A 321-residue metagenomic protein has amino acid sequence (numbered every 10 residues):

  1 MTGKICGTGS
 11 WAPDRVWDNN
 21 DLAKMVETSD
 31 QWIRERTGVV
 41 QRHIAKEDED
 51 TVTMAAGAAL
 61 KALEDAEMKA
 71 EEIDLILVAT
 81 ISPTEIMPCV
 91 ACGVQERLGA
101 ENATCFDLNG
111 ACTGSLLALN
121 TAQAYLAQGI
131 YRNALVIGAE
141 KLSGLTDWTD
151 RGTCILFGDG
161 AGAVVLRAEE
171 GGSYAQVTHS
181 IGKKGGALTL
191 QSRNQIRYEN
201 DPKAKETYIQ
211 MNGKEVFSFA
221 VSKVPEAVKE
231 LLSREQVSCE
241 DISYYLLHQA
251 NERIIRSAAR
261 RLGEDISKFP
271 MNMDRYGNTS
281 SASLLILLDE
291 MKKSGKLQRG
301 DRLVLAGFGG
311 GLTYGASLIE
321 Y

Functional and structural regions predicted by a protein language model:
M1-E47, D150-S218, S222, E226 (+1 more regions): Condensing-enzyme catalytic core mediating Claisen C-C bond formation in acyl metabolism
K4, D74-L77, L135, S243 (+1 more regions): Conserved beta-strand elements of the Class I
V16-W17, M87-C89, T146-D150, Y314-L318: Short acidic, glycine/serine/threonine-rich loops at helix termini
V26-E35, E85-G99, L135-L142, Q195-P202 (+1 more regions): Acidic-glycine-rich active-site phosphate/pyrophosphate-binding loop
V52, A56-A59, L63, S82-P83 (+5 more regions): Claisen-condensing/thiolase-fold acyl-transfer catalytic domains that form or cleave C-C bonds in fatty acid
E71-A79, C239-H248: Short glycine-rich phosphate-binding loop at a beta-alpha junction
A79, N109, A134-E140, L166-R167 (+1 more regions): Short beta-strand segments
A127-A161: Flexible, glycine-rich active-site loops centered on histidine and acidic residues that chelate a metal or position
